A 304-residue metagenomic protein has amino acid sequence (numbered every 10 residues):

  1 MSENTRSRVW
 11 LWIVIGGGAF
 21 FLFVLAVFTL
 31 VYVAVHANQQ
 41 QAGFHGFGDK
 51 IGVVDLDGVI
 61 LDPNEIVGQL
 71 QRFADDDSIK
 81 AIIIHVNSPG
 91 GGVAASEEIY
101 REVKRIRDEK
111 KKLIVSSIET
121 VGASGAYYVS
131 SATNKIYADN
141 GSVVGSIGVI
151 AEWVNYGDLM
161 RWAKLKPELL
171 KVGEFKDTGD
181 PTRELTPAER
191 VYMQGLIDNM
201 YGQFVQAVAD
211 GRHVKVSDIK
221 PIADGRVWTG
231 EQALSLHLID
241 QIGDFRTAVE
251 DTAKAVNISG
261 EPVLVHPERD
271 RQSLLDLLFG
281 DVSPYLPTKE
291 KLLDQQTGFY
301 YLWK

Functional and structural regions predicted by a protein language model:
M1-S116, V121-G122, T133-A138, A151-K304: N-terminal organellar transit peptides
V121-S124, V143-I147: Short gly/pro/ser/thr-enriched loop/turn and capping motifs at secondary-structure boundaries
